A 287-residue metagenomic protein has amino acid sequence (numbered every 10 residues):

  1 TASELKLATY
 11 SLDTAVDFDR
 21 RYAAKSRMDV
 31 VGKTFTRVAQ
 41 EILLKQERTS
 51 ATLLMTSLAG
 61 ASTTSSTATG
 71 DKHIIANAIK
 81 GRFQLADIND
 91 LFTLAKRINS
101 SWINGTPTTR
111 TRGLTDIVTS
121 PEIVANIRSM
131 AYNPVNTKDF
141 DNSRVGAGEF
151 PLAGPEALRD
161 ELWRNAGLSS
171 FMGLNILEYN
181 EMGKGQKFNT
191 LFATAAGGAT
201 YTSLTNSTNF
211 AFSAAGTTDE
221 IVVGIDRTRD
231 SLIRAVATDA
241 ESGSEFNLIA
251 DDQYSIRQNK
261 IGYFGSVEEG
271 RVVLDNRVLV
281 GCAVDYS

Functional and structural regions predicted by a protein language model:
T1-L12: Assembly/oligomerization interface modules of large self-assembling protein complexes
T14, R110-T115, M172, N259-Y263: Structural beta-strand/beta-sheet cores of well-ordered domains, especially the beta-sheet scaffolds that support
V16-R27: A generic structural motif
R27-F35, A39: Short, charged, low-complexity patches
V31, E47-S66: Short, glycine/acidic-rich hinge or "gate" loops at secondary-structure transitions that mediate conformational
Q40-E47: Sec-exported extracytoplasmic/periplasmic mature domains
G60-G167: Extended, solvent-exposed, turn-rich assembly/linker loops in the middle of proteins
S129-S287: Sequence/fold signature of self-assembling virion shell proteins
